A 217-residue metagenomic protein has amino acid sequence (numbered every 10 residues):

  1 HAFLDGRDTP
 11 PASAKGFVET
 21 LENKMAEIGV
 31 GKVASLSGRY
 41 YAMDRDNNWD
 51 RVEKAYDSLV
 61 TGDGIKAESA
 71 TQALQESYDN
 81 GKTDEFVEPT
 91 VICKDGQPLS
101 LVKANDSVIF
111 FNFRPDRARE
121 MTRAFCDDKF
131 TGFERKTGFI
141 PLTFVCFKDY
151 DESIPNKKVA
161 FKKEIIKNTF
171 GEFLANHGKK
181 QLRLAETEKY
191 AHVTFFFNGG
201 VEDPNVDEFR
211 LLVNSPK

Functional and structural regions predicted by a protein language model:
H1-K217: Feature captures the catalytic ectodomains and active-site-proximal regions of enzymes that hydrolyze or transfer
